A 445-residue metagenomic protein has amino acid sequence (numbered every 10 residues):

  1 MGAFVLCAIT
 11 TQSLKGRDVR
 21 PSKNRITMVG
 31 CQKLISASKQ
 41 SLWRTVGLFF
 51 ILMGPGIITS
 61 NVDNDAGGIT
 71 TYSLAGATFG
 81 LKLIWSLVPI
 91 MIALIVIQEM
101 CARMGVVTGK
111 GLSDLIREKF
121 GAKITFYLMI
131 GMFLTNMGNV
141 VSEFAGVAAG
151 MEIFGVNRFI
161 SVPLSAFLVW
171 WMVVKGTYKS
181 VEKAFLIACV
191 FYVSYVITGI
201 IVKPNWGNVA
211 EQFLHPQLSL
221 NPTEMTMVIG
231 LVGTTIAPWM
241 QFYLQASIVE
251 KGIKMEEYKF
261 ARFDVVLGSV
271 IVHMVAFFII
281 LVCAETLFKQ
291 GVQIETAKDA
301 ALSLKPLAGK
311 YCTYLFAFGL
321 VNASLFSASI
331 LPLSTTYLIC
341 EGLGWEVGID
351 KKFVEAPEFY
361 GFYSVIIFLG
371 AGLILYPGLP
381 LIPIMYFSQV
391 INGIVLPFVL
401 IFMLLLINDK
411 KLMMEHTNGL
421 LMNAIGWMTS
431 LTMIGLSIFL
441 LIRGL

Functional and structural regions predicted by a protein language model:
G2, L164, V173-K203, N418-N423 (+1 more regions): Membrane-interface loop-to-helix entry segments
V29-A37, T71-L74, E99-I124, K179 (+4 more regions): Flexible loop linkers connecting adjacent transmembrane helices in multi-pass alpha-helical membrane transporters
T59, S86-F120, L128-G138: Juxtamembrane transmembrane-helix boundary signature
A66-L74, S180, F242-I271, K289-A301 (+1 more regions): Hydrophobic, small-residue-rich membrane helices and short re-entrant helix-turn-helix hairpins that build
A93-R103, V107, I248-V249, V270-D299: Extracellular/periplasmic helix-exit of transmembrane alpha-helices
A122-K123, F159-V162, L267, I271 (+3 more regions): Loop-to-transmembrane helix boundary motifs in multi-pass membrane proteins
M129-I130, I153-V174, F191-Y195, E358-G372 (+1 more regions): Transmembrane alpha-helical segments of multi-pass small-molecule transport proteins
V190-Q217, M225-Q245, F402-K411, L436-G444: Hydrophobic alpha-helical segments and their helix-loop junctions in multi-pass secondary transporters
